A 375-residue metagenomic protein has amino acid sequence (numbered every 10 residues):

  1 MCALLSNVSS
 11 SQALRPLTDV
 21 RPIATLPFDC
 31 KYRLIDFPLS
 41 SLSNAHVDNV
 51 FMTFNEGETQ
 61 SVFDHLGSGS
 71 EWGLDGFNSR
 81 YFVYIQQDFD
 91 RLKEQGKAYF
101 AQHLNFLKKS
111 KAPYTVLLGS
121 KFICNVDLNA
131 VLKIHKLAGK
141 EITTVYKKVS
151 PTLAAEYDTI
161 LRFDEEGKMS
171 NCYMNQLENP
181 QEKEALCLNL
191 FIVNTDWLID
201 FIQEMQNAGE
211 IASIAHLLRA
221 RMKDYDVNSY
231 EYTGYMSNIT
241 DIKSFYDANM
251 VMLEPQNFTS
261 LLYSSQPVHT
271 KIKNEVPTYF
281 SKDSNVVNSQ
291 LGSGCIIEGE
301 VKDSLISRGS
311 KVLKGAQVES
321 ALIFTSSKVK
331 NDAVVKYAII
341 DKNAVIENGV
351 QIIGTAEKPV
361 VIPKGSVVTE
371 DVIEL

Functional and structural regions predicted by a protein language model:
M1-M250, I362: Unchanged
M1-N7, D196, M205-L375: Left-handed beta-helix
